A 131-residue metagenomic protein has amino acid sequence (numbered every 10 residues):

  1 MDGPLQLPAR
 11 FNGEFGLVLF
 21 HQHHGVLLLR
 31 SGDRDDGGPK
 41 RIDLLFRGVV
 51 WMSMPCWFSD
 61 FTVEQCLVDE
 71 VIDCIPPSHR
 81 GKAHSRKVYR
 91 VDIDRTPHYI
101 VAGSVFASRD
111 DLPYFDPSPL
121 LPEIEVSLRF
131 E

Functional and structural regions predicted by a protein language model:
M1-E131: Surface-exposed, interaction-prone regions used to assemble/regulate multi-protein complexes
